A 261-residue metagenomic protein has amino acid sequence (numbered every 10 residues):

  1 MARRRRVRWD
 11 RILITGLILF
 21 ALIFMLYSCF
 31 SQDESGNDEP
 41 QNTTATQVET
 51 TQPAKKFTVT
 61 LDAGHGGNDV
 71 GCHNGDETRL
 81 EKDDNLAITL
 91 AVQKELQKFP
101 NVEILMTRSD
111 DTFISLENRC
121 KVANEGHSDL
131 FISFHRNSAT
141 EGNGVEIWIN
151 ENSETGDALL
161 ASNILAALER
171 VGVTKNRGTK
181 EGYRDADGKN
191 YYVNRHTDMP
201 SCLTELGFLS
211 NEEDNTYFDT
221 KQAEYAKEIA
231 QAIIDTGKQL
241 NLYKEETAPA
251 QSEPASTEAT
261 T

Functional and structural regions predicted by a protein language model:
R3-G16, F20-E34, D83-T261: Active-site-proximal helix/loop segments of hydrolytic enzymes
I12, S35, E39-P40, T44 (+2 more regions): Intrinsic disorder/low-complexity detector
L26-T50: Sec-dependent signal peptide cleavage junction
T43-T46, T50-T51, E253, T257-T260: Ser/Thr-rich, Proline-interspersed low-complexity disordered segments
P53-A54, E125: Flexible, charged surface loops at secondary-structure boundaries
A54-K56, W148: A general structural motif
F57-T78: Short glycine-rich His-centered loop
